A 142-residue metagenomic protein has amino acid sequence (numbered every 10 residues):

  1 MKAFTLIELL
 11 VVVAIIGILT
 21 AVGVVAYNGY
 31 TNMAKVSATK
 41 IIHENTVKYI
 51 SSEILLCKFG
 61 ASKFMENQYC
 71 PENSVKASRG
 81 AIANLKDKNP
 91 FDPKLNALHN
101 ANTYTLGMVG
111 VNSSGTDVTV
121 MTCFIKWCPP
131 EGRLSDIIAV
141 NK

Functional and structural regions predicted by a protein language model:
M1-N28: N-terminal single-pass transmembrane signal-anchor helix
I16-T20, A34, T39, D117: Alpha-helical interaction segments
A26-N45: Aliphatic-rich helix starts adjacent to a transmembrane/signal segment
E44, K48-E72: Alpha-helix exit/C-cap motif
I54, S78-G80, N89-G107, I138: Membrane-topology and secretion signals of cell-surface/extracellular proteins
K63-N89, C128-N141: Extracellular/mature segments of secreted proteins
A101-K142: Short, surface-exposed interaction loops/tails
